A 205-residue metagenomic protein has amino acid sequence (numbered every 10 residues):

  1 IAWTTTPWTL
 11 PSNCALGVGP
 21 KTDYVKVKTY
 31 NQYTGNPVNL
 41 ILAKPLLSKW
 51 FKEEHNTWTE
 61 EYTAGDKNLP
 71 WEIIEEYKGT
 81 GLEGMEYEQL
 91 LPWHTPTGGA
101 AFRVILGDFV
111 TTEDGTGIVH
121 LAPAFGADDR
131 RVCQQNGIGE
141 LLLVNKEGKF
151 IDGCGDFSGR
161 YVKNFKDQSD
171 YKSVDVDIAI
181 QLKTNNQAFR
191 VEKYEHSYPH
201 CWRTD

Functional and structural regions predicted by a protein language model:
I1-P11, D23-Y33, T57, G81-E88 (+3 more regions): Residue patterns forming the tRNA-binding/recognition surfaces of aminoacyl-tRNA synthetases and related DALR
Y24-K26, Y33-Q89: Carboxylate/His-rich catalytic cores and anion/metal-binding grooves
R103-V104: Conserved, hydrophobic alpha-helical core segments of structured domains
